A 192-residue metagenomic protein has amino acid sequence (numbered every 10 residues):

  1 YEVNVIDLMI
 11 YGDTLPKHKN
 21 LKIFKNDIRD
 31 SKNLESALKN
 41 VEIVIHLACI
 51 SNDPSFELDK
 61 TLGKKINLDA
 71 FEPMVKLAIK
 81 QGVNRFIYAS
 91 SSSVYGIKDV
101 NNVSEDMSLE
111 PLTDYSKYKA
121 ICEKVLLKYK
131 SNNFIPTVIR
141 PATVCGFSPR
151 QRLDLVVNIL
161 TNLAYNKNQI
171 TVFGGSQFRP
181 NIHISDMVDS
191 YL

Functional and structural regions predicted by a protein language model:
Y1-I43: N-terminal Rossmann/SDR dinucleotide-binding element
L15-K17, P54-T61, I97-N101, P149-R150: Conserved catalytic-core motifs of eukaryotic protein kinase domains, centered on the activation segment
I28-I66: NAD(P)H-binding glycine-rich loop region in Rossmannoid oxidoreductase-like domains and their noncatalytic homologs
R29, D59-P73, L109, T113 (+1 more regions): Glycine-rich NAD(P)-binding loop of the Rossmann-fold in SDR/ketoreductase-type enzymes
H46, E72-T113: Conserved Rossmann-fold NAD(P)-dependent oxidoreductase catalytic core, especially the SDR/UDP-sugar
F71-M74, E123, Y191: Conserved internal alpha-helix within the Rossmann fold of NAD(P)-dependent oxidoreductases
V103, E110, S116-I121, V156: The catalytic Tyr-X3-Lys active-site helix of short-chain dehydrogenase/reductase
K124-R179, I184-D189: NAD(P)-dependent short-chain dehydrogenase/reductase
